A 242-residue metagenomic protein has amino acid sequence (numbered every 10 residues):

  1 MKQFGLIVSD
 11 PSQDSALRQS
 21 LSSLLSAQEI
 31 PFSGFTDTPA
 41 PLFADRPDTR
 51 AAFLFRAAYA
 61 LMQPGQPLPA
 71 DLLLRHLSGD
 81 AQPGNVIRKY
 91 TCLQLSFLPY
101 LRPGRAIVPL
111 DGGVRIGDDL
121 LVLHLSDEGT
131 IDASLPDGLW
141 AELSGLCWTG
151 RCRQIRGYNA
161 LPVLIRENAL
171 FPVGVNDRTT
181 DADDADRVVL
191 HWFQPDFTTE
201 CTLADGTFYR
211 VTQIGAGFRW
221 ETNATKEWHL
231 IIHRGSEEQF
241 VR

Functional and structural regions predicted by a protein language model:
M1, P11-L17, L24, D37-P41 (+1 more regions): Solvent-exposed, well-ordered amphipathic alpha-helical segments that flank/support binding or catalytic loops
M1-G145, T149-R151: Catalytic-domain carbohydrate-binding cleft regions of carbohydrate-active enzymes
I7, L123, S134, A141 (+4 more regions): Residues in well-ordered beta-strands of folded domains
I7, T36, P67, W140 (+6 more regions): Compositionally biased, intrinsically disordered low-complexity regions
A60, L77, T91, N159 (+3 more regions): Compositionally biased, intrinsically disordered low-complexity regions enriched in proline and serine
C147-N159, L164: Positively charged interface segments
I165-F240: Accessory, solvent-exposed terminal regions and/or long lumenal/extracellular loops of proteins
